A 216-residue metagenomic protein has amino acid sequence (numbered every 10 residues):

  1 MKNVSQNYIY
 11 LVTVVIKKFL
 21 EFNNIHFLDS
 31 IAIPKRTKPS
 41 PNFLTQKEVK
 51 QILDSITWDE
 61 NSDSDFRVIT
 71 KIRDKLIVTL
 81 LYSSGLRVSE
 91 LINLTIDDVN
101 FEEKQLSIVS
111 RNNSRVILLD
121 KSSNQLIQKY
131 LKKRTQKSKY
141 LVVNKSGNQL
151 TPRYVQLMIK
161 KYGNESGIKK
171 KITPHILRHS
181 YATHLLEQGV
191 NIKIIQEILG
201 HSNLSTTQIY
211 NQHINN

Functional and structural regions predicted by a protein language model:
M1-N216: Conserved catalytic core of the tyrosine transesterase superfamily
